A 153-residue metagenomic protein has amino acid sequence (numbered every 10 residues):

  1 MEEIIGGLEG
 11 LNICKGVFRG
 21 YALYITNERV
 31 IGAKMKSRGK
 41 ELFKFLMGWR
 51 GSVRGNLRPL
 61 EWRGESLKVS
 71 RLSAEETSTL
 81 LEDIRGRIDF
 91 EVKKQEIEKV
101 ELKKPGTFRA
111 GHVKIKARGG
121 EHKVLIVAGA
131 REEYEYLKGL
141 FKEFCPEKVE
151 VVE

Functional and structural regions predicted by a protein language model:
M1-E2, L8: Charged alpha-helical initiation segments
E3, I13, V17-Y21, I31-E153: Acidic, Ser/Thr- and proline-rich intrinsically disordered linker/docking segments of eukaryotic scaffolds
T26-N27: Structural motif
